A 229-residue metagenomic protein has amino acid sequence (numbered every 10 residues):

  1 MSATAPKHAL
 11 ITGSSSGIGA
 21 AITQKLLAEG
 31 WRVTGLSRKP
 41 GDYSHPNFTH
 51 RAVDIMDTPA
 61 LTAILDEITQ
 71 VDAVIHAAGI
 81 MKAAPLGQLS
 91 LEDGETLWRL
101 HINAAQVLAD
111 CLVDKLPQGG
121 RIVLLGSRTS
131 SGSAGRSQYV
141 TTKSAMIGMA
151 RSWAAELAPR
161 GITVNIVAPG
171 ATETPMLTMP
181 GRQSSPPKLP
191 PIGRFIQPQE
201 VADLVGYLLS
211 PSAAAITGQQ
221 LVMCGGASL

Functional and structural regions predicted by a protein language model:
S14, R99, A104, R136-A145: The catalytic Tyr-X3-Lys active-site helix of short-chain dehydrogenase/reductase
S15, T23: N-terminal Rossmann NAD(P)H-binding glycine-rich loop of SDR-like oxidoreductase domains
D66, L100-G120, A154-A155, S210: Amphipathic alpha-helical dimer-interface segment in Rossmann-like NAD(P)H-dependent oxidoreductases
T69, K115, F195-S228: C-terminal substrate-recognition "lid" of short-chain dehydrogenase/reductases
I80, G87-Q106, V123, M146: Catalytic Tyr-X3-Lys loop
I80-E95, G135-Q138, M176-P180: Conserved mid-core segment of classical short-chain dehydrogenase/reductases
V123-A145, A150-P159, A171: Catalytic loop of short-chain dehydrogenase/reductase
A158, T163, I216-G218: Short, small/polar-rich loop/turn modules that mediate ligand/substrate recognition or access, typified
